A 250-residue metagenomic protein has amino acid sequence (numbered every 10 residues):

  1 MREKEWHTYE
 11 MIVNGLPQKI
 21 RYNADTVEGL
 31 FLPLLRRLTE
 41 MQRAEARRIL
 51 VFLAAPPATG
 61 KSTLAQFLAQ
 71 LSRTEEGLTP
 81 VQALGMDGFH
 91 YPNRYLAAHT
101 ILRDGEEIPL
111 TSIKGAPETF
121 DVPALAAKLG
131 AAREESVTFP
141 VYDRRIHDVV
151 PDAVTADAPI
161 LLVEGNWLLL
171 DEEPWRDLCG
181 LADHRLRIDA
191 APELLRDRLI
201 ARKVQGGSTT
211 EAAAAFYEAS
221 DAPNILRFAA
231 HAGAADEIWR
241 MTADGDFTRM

Functional and structural regions predicted by a protein language model:
M1-L30: Charged, amphipathic alpha-helical linker segments immediately N-terminal to NTP-binding catalytic cores
L32-A44: Pre-Walker A adenine-sensing motif
A58: Walker A (P-loop) phosphate-binding loop of P-loop NTPases
K61: Conserved lysine of the Walker
L64: Hydrophobic positions on the alpha1 helix immediately C-terminal to the Walker A/P-loop
Q82, F89-D143: Conserved nucleotide-sensing/catalytic segment adjacent to the nucleotide-binding pocket in NTP-handling enzymes
I146-R202: ATP-dependent NMP and nucleoside kinases share a basic, alpha-helical "lid"
P151-D152, E173-R176, A201-M250: Small-molecule kinase domains that catalyze NTP-dependent phosphoryl transfer to phosphate-bearing small molecules
